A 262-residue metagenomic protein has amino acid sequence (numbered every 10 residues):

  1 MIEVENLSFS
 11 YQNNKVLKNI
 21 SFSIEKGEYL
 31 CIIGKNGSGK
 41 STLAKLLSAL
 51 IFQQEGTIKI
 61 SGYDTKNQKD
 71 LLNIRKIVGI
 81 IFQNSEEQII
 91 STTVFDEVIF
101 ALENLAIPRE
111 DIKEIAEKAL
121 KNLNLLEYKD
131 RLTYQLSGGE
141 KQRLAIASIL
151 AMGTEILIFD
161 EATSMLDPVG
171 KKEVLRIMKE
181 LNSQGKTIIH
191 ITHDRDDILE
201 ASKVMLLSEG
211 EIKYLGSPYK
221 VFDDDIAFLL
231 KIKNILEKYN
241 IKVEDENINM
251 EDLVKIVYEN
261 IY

Functional and structural regions predicted by a protein language model:
I33-K35: The feature captures the beta-strand-to-loop junction immediately N-terminal to the Walker
S48: Helix-to-loop junction immediately C-terminal to a conserved catalytic motif
G56-K66, I74: Conserved ABC transporter NBD signature motif
E110-Y128: Conserved ABC ATPase "signature" region
L132-L136, E140: Conserved ABC ATPase signature
L157-D160: Catalytic Walker B motif of ABC-type/P-loop ATPase nucleotide-binding domains
Y219, D223-Y262: ABC ATPase nucleotide-binding domains
